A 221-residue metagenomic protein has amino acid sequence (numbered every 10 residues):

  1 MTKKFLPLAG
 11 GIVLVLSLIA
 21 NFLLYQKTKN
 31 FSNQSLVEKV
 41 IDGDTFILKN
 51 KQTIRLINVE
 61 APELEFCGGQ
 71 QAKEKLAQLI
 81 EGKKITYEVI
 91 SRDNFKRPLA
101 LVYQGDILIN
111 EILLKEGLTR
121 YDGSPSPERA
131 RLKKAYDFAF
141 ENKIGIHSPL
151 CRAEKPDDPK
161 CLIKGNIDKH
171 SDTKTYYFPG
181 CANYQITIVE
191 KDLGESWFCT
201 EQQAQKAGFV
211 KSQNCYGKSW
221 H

Functional and structural regions predicted by a protein language model:
T2-H221: Small beta-barrel nucleic-acid-binding modules, primarily SNase/OB-fold domains and secondarily Tudor-like barrels
